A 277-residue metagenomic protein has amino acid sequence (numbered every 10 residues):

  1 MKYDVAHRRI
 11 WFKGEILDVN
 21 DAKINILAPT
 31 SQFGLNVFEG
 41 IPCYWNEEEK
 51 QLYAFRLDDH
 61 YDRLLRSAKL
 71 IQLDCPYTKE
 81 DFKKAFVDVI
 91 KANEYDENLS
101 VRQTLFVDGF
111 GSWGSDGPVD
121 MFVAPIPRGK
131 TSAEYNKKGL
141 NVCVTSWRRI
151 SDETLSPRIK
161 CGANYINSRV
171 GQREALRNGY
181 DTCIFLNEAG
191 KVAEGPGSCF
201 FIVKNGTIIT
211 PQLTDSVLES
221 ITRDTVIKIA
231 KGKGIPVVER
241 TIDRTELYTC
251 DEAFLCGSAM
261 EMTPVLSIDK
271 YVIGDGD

Functional and structural regions predicted by a protein language model:
M1-D88, S112-D277: Helix-start/capping segments and mature chain N-termini
K91-Y95: Non-catalytic accessory segments adjacent to catalytic cores
N98-L105: ATP-grasp fold ATP-binding core
F106-G111: Short, internal active-site loops enriched in acidic
